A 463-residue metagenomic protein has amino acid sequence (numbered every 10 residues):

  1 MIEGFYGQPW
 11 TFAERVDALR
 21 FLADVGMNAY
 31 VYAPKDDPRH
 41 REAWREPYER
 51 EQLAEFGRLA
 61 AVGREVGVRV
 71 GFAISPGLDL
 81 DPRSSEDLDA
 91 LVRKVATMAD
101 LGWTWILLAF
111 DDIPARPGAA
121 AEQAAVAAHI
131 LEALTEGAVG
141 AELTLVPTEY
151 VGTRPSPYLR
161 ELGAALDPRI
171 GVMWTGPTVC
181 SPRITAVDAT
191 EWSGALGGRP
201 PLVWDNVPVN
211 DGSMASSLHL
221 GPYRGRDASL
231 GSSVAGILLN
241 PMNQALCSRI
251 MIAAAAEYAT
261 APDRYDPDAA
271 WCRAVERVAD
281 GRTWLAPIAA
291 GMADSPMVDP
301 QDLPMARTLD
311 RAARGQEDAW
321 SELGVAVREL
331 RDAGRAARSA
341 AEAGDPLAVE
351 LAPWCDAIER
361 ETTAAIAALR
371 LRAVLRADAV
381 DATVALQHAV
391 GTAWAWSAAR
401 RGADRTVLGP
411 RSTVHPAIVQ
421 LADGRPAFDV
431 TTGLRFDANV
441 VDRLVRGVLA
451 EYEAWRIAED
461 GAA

Functional and structural regions predicted by a protein language model:
M1-L80, D100-T104, T135: Feature activates predominantly on carbohydrate-active enzymes
G4, I113-D268: Catalytic-core regions of glycoside hydrolase
Q8-D24, D87-T97, S156, I184 (+2 more regions): Short, acidic/polar
W10, E14, E51, E55 (+4 more regions): Short secondary-structure boundary/capping elements
L22, M98-A99, L108, I130 (+2 more regions): Conserved, mostly hydrophobic/aromatic
P47-W105, D112-A127, P147-R154: Active-site beta->alpha loop and helix N-cap motifs at the rims of alpha/beta catalytic domains
A61, E132-E136, E276, D280: Generic secondary-structure signature for well-ordered alpha-helical cores
P267-A463: C-terminal functional modules
